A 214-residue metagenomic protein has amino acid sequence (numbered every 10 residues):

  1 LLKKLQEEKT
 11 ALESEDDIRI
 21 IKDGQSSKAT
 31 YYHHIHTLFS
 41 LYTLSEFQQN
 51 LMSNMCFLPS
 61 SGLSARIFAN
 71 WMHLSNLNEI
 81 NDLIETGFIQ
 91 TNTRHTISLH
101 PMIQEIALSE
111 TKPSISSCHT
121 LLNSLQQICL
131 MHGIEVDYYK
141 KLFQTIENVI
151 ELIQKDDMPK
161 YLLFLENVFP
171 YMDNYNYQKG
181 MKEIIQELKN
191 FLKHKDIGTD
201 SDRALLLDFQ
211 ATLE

Functional and structural regions predicted by a protein language model:
L1-Q48: Loop-to-helix "switch" segment enriched in basic and acidic residues adjacent to catalytic/ligand pockets
L5, K9-D17, L63, A107 (+3 more regions): Short amphipathic alpha-helical interaction/hinge segments
E8, L58-S61, I128, Y171: A short structural micro-motif
T10, H36-T111, C118-N123: C-terminal boundary/linker of central alpha/beta nucleotide-binding cores
S26-T30, L44, L99, P113 (+2 more regions): A generic short alpha-helical patch detector that favors 3-5-residue windows in or near N-terminal regions
H36, S53, I84, Q126 (+3 more regions): Amphipathic, well-packed alpha-helical segments that form the structural scaffold of globular domains
S45, S117-G198, D202-L206: Extended alpha-helical scaffolding segments used for macromolecular assembly and cargo binding
L207-E214: TPR/Sel1-like alpha-solenoid repeat signature
